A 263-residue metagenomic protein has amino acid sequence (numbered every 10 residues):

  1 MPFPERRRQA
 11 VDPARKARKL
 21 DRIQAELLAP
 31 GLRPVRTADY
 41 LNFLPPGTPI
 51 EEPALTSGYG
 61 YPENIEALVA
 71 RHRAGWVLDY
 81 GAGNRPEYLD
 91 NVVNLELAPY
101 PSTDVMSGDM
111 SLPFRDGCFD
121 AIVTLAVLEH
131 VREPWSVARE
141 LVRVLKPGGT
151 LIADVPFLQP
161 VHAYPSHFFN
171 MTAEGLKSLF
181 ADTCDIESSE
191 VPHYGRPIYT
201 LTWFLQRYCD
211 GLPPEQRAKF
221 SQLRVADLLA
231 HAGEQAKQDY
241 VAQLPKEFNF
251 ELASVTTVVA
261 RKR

Functional and structural regions predicted by a protein language model:
P2-L112, G117, A121-L125, Q238-Y240 (+1 more regions): Conserved N-terminal segment of class I S-adenosyl-L-methionine
A74-G75, K146-G148: A general structural motif
S111, E129, Q159: Active-site micro-motifs of SAM-dependent methyltransferase domains
P113-R115, R132, T172: GHKL-family ATP-binding catalytic core of two-component histidine kinases
F119, E133-S136: Residue-level recognition of oxygen-bearing side chains
L125-L128, D154: Residues lining the SAM
V131-R132, L145-P147: Helix-to-beta-strand junctions that scaffold the AdoMet/dcAdoMet cofactor pocket in Class I SAM-dependent enzymes
W135-S136, E140, T150-R263: S-adenosyl-L-methionine-dependent methyltransferase catalytic module, highlighting the catalytic core
